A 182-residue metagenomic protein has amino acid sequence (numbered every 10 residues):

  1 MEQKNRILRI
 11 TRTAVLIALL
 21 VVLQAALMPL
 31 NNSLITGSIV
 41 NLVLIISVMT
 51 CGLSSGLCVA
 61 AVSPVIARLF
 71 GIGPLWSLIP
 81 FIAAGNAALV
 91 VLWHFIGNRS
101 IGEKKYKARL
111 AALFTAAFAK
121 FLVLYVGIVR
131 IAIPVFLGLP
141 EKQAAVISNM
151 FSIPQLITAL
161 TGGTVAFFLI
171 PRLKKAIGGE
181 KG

Functional and structural regions predicted by a protein language model:
M1-G182: Loop-helix junctions at membrane interfaces
